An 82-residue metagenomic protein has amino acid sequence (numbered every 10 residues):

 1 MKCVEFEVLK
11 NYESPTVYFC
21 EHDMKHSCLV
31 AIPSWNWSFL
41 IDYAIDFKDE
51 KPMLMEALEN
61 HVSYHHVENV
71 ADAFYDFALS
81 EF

Functional and structural regions predicted by a protein language model:
M1-Y18, K48, M53-A57: Negatively charged, low-complexity tracts enriched in Asp/Glu with abundant Ser/Thr
F6, Y12, A31-P33, L58 (+1 more regions): Generic detection of intrinsically disordered/low-complexity segments and helix-coil linkers/edges
Y18, C28, W35, A73-A78: Short, surface-exposed, charge-dense and proline/glycine-enriched linear segments
M24-F47: A short, structured beta-strand/loop element
Y43-F82: Mixed-charge, Lys/Arg-enriched low-complexity segments
